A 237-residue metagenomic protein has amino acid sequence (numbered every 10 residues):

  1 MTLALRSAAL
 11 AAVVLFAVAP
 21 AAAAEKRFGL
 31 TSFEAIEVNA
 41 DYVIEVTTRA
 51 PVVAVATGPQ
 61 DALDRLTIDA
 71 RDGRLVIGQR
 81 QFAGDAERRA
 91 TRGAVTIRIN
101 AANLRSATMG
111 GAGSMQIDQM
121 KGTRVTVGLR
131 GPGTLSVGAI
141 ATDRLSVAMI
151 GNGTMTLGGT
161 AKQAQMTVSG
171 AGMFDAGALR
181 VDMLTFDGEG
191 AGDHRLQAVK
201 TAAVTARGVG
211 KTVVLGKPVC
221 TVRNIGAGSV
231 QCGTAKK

Functional and structural regions predicted by a protein language model:
M1-A9: Bacterial N-terminal signal peptides that target proteins for export
A8-A17: Bacterial N-terminal signal peptides
A21, A112-G113, P132, D182 (+1 more regions): Short leucine-rich amphipathic alpha-helices used at interfaces
A22-G110, S114-G128, A139-A148, T156-Q165 (+2 more regions): Acidic (Asp/Glu) and glycine-rich low-complexity loops/linkers that are typically intrinsically disordered
A40, I68, A107, G131 (+3 more regions): A residue-level signal for conserved active-site and pocket-lining positions in enzyme catalytic cores
S114-I117, G133-V137, N152-M155, A171-F174: Short helix-to-loop capping/linker segments positioned immediately adjacent to catalytic or ligand/cofactor-binding
M155-K237: Short, surface-exposed interaction patches in beta-rich subdomains that mediate adhesion/assembly near membranes
